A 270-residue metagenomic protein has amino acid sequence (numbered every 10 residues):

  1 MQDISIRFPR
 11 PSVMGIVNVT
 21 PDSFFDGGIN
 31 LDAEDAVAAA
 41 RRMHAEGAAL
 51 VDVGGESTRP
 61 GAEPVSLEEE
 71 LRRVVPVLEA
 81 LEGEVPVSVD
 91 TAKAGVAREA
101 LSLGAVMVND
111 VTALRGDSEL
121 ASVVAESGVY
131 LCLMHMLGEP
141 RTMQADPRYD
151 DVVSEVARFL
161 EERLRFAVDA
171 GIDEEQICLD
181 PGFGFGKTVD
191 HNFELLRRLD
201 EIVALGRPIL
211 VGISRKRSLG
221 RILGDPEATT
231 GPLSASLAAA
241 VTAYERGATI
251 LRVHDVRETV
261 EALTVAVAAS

Functional and structural regions predicted by a protein language model:
Q2, F8, F25-A39, T58-P86 (+4 more regions): Active-site-adjacent loop and "lid" segments of alpha/beta metabolic enzymes
P21: Catalytic-pocket segment enriched in acidic/His residues
A38-G54, R246-G247: Catalytic domains of carbohydrate-active enzymes, especially glycoside hydrolases
E174-Q176: Short acidic capping loops at alpha-helix termini that bridge into adjacent secondary structure
F183: Acidic helix/loop microenvironments that form the catalytic cleft of cell-wall polysaccharide enzymes
